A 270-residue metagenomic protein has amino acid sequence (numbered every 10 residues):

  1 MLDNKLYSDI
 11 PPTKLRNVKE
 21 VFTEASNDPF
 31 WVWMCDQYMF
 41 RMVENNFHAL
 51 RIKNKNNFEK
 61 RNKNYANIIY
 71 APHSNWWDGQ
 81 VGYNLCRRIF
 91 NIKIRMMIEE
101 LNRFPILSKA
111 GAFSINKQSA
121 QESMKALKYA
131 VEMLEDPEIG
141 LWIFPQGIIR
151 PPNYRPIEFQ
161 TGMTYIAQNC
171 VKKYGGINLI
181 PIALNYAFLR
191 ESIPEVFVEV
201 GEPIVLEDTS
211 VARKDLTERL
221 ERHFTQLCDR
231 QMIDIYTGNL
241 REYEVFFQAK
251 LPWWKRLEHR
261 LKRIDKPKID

Functional and structural regions predicted by a protein language model:
L2-V18, L127-D270: Non-catalytic C-terminal accessory region of glycerolipid acyltransferases and related lyso-lipid remodeling enzymes
P11-T13, V32, M39-E44, D78 (+4 more regions): Catalytic cores of transferase enzymes with a strong primary signal for eukaryotic protein kinases
T23-F47, N102-G111, Q248-D270: Alpha-helical membrane-targeting segments
W33-H73: Helix-to-loop junction immediately C-terminal to a conserved catalytic motif
H48, A120-M124, Q160: A conditional alpha-helix N-cap/helix-loop micro-motif detector
K53-K55, M97-E99, I115-K117, I182 (+1 more regions): Conserved beta-strand termini and adjacent loop/short-helix elements that scaffold enzyme active sites in alpha/beta
N57-E59, L101-R103, S119, Y186-F188 (+1 more regions): Residue-level detector of flexible, active-site-proximal loop/helix-junction positions within diverse enzyme catalytic
R61-Q121: Catalytic core of membrane glycerolipid acyltransferases/transacylases, capturing the structured, soluble-facing
